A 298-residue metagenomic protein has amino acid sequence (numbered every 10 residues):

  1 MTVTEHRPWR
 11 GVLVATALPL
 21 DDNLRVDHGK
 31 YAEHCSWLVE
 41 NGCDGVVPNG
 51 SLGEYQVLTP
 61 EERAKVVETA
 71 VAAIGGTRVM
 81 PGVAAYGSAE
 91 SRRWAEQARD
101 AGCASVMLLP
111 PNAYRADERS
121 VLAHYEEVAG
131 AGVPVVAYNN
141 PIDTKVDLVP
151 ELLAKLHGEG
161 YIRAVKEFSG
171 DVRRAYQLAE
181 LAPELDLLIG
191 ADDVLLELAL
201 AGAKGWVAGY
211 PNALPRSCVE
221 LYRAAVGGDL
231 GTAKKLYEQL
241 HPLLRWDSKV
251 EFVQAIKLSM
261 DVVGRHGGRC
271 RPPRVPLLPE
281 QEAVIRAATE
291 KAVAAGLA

Functional and structural regions predicted by a protein language model:
T2, P8-A17, H34-W37, N41-C43 (+2 more regions): C-terminal alpha-helical cap/extension of soluble enzyme domains
T2-K145, K155, A298: Active-site beta->alpha loop and helix N-cap motifs at the rims of alpha/beta catalytic domains
V14, P48, G53-Q56, A85 (+7 more regions): Short, flexible micro-motifs
T77-R78, P134-V135, R163, L185 (+1 more regions): Secondary-structure boundary/capping positions in well-ordered alpha/beta enzyme cores
A131, I142-V250: Catalytic alpha/beta core domains of metabolic enzymes, predominantly
